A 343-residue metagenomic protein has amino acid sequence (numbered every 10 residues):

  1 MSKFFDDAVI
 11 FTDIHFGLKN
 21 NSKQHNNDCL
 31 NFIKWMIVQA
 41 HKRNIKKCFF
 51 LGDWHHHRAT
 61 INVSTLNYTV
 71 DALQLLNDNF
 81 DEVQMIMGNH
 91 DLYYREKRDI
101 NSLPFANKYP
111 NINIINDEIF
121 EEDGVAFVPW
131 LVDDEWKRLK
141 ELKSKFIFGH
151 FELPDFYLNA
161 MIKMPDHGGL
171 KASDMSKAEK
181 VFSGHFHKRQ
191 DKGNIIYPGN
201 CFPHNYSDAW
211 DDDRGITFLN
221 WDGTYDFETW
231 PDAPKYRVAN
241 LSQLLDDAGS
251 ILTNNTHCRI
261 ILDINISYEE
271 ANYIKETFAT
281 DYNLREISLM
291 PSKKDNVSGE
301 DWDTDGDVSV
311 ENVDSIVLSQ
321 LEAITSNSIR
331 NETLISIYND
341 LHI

Functional and structural regions predicted by a protein language model:
S2-D7, I14, L18-I119, D174-A178: Core catalytic region of metal-dependent phosphoesterases/phosphodiesterases, especially metallo-beta-lactamase-like
S2-V9, I119-F127, L142-F146, N194-I195 (+1 more regions): Beta-strand-turn-beta hairpins that frame and shape the catalytic cleft of phosphate-ester-processing enzymes
D13, I33, C48, D53 (+8 more regions): Divalent metal-coordination and catalytic microenvironments
H15-K19, H56-A59, I86-K97, V132-E135 (+3 more regions): Active-site environment of divalent metal-dependent phosphoester hydrolases
K42, N220-I343: Accessory, non-catalytic peripheral segments of nucleic-acid enzymes
T69, M87, D91-S173, C201 (+2 more regions): Conserved catalytic scaffold of divalent metal-dependent phosphoesterases
L76-N79, K140-K143, A172-K177, I251-N254: Short, conserved loop/helix-junction motifs that constitute active-site signature segments in enzyme catalytic cores
A160-Y225: Conserved beta-sheet core of the metallophosphoesterase superfamily
